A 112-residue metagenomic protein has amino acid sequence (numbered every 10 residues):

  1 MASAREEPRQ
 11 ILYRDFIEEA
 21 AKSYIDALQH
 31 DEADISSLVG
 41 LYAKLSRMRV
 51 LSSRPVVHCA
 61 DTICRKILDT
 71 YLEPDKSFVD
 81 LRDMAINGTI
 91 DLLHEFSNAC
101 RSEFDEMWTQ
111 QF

Functional and structural regions predicted by a protein language model:
M1-F112: Conserved non-transmembrane functional hotspots
